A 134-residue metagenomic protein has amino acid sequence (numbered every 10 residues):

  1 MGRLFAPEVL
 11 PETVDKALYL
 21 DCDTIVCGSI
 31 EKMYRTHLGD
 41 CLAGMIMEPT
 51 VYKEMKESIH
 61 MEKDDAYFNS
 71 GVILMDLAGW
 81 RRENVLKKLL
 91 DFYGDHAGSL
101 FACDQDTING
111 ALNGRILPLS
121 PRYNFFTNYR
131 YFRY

Functional and structural regions predicted by a protein language model:
M1-K53, D65-Y67, L74-M75: GT-A fold catalytic core of metal-dependent nucleotide-sugar glycosyltransferases, centered on the diacidic
E12-T13, A17, G28-S29, M33-H37 (+7 more regions): Surface-exposed loop/turn and secondary-structure junction residues enriched for glycine/proline
E48-V51, D65-Y134: Catalytic core and acceptor-binding pocket of nucleotide-sugar-dependent glycosyltransferases
E57-K63: Short, P/G- and charge-enriched loop/turn segments at secondary-structure junctions
